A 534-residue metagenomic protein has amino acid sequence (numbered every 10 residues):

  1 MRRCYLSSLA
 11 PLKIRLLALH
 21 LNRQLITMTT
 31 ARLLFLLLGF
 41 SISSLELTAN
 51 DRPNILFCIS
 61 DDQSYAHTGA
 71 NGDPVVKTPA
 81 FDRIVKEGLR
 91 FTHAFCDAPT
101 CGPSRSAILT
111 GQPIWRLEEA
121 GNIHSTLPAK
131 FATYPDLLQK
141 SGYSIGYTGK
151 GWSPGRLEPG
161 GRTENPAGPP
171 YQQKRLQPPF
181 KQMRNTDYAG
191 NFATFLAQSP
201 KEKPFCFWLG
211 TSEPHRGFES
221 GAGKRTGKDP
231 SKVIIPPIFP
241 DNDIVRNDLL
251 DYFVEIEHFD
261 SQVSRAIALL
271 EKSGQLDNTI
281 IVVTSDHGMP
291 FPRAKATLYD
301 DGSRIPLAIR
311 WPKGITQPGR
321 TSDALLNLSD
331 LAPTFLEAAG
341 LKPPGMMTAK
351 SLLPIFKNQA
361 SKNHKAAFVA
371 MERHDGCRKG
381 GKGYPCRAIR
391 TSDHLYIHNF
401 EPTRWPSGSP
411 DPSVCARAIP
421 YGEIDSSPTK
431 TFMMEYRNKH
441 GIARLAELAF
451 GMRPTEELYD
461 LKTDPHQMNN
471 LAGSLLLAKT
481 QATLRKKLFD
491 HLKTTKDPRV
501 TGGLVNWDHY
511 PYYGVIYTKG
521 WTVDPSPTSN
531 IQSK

Functional and structural regions predicted by a protein language model:
S7-S8, S44: Serine residues within intrinsically disordered or low-complexity segments
L16-T27: Short, Lys/Arg-enriched N-terminal segments with co-localized hydrophobic residues within the first ~10-30 amino acids
F35, F40, L45-E457, P465-D490 (+2 more regions): Formylglycine-dependent sulfatase
K493-K496: Short arginine-rich
L504-D508: A glycine-rich phosphate-binding loop feature that marks nucleotide/adenosyl-phosphate handling sites
